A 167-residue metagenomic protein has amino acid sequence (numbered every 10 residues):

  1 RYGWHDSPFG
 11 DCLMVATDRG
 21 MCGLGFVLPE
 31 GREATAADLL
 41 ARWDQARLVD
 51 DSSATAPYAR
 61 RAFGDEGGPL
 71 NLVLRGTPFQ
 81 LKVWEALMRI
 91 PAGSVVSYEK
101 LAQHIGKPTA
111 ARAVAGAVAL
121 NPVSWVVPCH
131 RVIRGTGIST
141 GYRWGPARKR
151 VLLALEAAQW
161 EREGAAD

Functional and structural regions predicted by a protein language model:
R1-T109, L155-D167: Basic nucleic-acid-binding alpha-helical/helix-turn surface characteristic of O6-alkylguanine DNA
A111-V114: Helix-turn-helix DNA-binding helix
L120-P122, V126: Major-groove DNA-recognition helix of helix-turn-helix-type DNA-binding domains
C129: Short cysteine clusters
G135-D167: …primarily DNA-binding HTH/wHTH and HhH modules…
